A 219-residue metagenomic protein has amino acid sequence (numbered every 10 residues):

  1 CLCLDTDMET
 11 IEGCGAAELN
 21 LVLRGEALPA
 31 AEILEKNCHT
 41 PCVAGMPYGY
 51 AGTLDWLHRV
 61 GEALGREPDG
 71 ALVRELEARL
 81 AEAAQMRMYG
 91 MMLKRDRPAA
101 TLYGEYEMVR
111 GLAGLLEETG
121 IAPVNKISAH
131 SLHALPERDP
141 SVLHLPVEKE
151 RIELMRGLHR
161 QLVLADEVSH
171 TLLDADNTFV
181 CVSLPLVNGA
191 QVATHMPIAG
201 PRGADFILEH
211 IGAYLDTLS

Functional and structural regions predicted by a protein language model:
C1-S219: An N-terminal assembly and electron-transfer interface module characteristic of large anaerobic redox and radical
